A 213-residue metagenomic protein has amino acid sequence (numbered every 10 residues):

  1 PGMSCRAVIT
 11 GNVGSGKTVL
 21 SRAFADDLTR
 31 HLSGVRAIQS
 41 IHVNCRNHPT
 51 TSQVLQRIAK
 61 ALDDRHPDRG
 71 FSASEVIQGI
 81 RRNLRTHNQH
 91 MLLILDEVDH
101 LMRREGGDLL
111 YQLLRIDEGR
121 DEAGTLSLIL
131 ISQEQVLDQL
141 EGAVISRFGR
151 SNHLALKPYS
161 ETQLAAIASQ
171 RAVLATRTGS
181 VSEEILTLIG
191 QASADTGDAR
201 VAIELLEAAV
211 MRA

Functional and structural regions predicted by a protein language model:
G2-M3, H31: Short loop/turn hinge sites at secondary-structure boundaries
M3, S21, A25, A37-Q39 (+4 more regions): Mid-core helix/loop region of P-loop NTP-binding domains shared across ATPases and GTPases
R6: Walker A (P-loop) ATP-phosphate-binding motif of ABC ATPase nucleotide-binding domains
I9: Hydrophobic anchor at the beta1->P-loop junction of P-loop NTPases
N12-I38: P-loop NTPase Walker A phosphate-binding motif
Q170: Short, surface-exposed amphipathic charged segments that create phosphate/polyanion-binding patches used for binding
